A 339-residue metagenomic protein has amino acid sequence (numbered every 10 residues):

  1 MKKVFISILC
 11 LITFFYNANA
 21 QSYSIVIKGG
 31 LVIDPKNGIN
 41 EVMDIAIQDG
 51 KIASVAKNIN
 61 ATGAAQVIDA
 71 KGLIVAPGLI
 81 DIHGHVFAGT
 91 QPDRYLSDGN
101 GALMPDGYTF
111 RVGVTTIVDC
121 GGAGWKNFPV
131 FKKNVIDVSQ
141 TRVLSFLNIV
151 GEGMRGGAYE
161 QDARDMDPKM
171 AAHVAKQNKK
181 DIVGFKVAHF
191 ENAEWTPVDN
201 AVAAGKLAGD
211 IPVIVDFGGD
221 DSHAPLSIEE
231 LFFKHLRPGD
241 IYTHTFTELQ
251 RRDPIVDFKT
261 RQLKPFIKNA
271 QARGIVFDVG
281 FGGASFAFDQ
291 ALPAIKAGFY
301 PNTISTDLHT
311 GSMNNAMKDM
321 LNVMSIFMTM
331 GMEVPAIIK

Functional and structural regions predicted by a protein language model:
M1-Q21: Bacterial Sec-dependent N-terminal signal peptides
S22-V26, V32-G78: Histidine-rich, glycine-flanked metal-binding segment
A70-D137: Metal-associated gating/positioning segment near the N- to mid-region
G78-I82, I117-D119, V143-L147, V183-K186 (+4 more regions): Hydrophobic faces of well-ordered beta-strands that scaffold small-molecule active sites in alpha/beta enzyme cores
H85-F87, Q91, G122-A123, N148-G153 (+5 more regions): Active-site beta-loop-alpha junctions enriched in small/polar residues
A88, V112-V118, G122-A123, V138-A163 (+1 more regions): Metal-cofactor-binding active-site regions of metalloenzymes
D165-F277, S285-P301: Histidine/acidic residue-rich metal-binding segments in metalloenzymes
A287-K339: His/Asp/Glu-enriched, well-ordered alpha-helical/loop segment that forms or immediately abuts the divalent-metal
